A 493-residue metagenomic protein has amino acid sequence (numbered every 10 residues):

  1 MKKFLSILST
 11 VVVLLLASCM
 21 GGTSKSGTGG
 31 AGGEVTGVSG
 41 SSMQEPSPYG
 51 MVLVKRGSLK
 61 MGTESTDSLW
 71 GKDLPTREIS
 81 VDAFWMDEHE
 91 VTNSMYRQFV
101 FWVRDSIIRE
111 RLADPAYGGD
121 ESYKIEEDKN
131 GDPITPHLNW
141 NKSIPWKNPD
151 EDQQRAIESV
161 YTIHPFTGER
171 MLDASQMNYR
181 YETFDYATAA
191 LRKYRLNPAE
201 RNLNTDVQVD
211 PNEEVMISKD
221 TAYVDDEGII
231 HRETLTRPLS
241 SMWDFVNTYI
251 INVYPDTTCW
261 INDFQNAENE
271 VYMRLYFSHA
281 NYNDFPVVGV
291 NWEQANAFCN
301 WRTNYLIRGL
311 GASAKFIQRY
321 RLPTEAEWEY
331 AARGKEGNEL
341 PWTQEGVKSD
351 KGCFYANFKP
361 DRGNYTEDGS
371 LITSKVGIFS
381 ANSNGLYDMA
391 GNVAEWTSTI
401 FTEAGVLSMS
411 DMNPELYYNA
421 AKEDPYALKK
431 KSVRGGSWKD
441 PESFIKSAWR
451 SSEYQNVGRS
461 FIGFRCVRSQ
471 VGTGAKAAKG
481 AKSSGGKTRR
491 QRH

Functional and structural regions predicted by a protein language model:
K3-T10: Sec-dependent signal peptide recognition, specifically the positively charged N-region followed immediately by
L16-S18: C-terminal motif of bacterial Sec signal peptides marking the signal peptidase cleavage site
T23-A31, L53-V54, K60, S65 (+10 more regions): Functional-site microenvironments in short loops/helix caps that host divalent-cation chemistry
G27-R56: Post-signal peptide N-terminal segment of mature Sec-exported envelope proteins
F84, V91, V100-R111, W301-G309: Short capping motifs at secondary-structure boundaries
A116-E233: Non-catalytic, alpha-helical, charged scaffold/linker segments that couple or flank catalytic or architectural cores
A420-P425, S451-G458: Short proline/glycine-enriched turn/loop segments at secondary-structure junctions
S460-G474: Short, structured beta-strand segments at or near domain termini in extracellular proteins/domains
